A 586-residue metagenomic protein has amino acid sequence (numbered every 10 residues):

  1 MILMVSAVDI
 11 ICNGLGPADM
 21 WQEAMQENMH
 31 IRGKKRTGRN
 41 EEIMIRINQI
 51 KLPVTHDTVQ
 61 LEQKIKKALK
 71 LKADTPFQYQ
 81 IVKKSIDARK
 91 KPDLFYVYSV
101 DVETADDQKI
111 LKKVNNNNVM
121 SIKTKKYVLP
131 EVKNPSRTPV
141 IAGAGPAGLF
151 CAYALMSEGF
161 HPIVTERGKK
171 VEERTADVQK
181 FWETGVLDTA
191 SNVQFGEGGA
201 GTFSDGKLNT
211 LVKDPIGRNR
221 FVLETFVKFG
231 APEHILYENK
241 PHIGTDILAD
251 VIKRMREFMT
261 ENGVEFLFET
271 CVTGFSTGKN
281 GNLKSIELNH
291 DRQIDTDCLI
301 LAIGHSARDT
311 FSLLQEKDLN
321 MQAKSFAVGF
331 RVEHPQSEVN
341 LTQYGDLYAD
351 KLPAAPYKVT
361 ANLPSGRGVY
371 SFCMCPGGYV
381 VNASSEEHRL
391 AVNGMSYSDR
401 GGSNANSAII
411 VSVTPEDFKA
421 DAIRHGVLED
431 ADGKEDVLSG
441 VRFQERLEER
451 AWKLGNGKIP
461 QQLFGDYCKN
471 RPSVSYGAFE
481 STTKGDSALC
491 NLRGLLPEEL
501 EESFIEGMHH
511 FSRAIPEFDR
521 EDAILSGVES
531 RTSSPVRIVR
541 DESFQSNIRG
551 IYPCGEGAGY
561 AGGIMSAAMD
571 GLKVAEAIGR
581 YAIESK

Functional and structural regions predicted by a protein language model:
L3-S6, P17, M25: Intrinsically disordered, low-complexity segments enriched in serine/proline and basic residues
S6, R32-K34: Intrinsic disorder
A24-I31: N-terminal polybasic/positive-inside topogenic patches
K34-I43: Short, Lys/Arg-enriched N-terminal segments with co-localized hydrophobic residues within the first ~10-30 amino acids
I43-Y96, V100-F203, K207-K586: Residues forming the flavin
